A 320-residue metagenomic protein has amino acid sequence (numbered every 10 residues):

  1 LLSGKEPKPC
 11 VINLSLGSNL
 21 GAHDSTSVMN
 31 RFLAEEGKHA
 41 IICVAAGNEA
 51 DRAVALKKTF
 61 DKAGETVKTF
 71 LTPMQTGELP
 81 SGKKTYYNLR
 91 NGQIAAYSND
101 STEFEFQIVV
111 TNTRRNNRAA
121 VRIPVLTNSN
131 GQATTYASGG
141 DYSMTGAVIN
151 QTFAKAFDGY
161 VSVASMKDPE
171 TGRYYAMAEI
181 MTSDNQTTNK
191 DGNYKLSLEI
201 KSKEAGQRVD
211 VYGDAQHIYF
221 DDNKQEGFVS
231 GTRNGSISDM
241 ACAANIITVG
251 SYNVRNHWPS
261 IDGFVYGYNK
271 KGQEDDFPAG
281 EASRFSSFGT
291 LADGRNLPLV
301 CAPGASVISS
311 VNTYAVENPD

Functional and structural regions predicted by a protein language model:
L1-D320: Loop-rich non-cytosolic ectodomains and luminal regions
